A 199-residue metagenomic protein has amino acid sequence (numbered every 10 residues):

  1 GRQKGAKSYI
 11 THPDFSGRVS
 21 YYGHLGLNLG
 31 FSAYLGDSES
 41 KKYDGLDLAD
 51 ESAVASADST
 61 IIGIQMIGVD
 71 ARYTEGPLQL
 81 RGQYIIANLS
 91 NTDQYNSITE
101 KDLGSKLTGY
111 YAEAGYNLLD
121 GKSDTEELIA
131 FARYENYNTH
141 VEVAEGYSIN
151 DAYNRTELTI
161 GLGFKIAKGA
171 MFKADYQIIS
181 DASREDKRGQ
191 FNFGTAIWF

Functional and structural regions predicted by a protein language model:
G1-S32, G36: Aromatic- and glycine-enriched pocket-lining scaffold segments that form the walls of small-molecule binding clefts
F31-D37, K42-F199: Outer-membrane beta-barrel pore domains
